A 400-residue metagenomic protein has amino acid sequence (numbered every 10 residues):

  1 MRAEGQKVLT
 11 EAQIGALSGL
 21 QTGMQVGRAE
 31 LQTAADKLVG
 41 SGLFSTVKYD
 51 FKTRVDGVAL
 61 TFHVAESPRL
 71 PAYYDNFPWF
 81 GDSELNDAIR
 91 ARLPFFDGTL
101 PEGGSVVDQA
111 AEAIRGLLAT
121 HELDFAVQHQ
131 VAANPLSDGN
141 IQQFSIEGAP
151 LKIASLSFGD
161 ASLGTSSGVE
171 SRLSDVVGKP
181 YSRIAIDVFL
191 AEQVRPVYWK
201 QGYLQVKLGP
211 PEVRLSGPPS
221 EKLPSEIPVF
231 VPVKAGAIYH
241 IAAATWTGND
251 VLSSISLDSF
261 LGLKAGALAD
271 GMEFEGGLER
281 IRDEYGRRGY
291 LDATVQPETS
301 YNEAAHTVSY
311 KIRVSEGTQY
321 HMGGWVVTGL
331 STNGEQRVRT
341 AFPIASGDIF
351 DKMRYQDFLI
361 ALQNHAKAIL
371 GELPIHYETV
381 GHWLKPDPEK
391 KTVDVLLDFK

Functional and structural regions predicted by a protein language model:
M1-K400: Periplasmic polypeptide-binding modules associated with outer-membrane biogenesis and secretion
